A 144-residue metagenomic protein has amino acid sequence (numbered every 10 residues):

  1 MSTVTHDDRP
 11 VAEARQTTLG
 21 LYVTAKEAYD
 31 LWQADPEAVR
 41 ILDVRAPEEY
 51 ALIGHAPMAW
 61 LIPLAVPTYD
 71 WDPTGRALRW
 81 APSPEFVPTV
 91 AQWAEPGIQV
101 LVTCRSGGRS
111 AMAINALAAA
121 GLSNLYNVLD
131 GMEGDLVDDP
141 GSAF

Functional and structural regions predicted by a protein language model:
S2-R40, P47-Q99, G108-F144: Rhodanese-like catalytic fold shared by cysteine-dependent sulfurtransferases and DSP/PTP-type phosphatases
V102-T103: Short, surface-exposed ligand- or partner-binding patches at beta-edge/loop junctions that are enriched in aromatics
